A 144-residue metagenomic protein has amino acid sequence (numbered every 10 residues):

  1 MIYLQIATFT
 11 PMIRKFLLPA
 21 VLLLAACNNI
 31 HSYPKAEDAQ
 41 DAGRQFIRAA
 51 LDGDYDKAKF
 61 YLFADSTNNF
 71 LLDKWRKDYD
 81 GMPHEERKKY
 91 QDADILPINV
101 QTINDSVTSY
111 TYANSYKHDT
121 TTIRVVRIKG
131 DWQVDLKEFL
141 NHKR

Functional and structural regions predicted by a protein language model:
I13-P19: Sec-dependent signal peptide recognition, specifically the positively charged N-region followed immediately by
L24-A26: C-terminal motif of bacterial Sec signal peptides marking the signal peptidase cleavage site
N28-H31: Bacterial signal peptide processing site
K35, Q40-D41, Q45-I103: Short solvent-exposed beta->alpha transition segments
D92-R144: Exposed beta-sheet edge and beta->alpha loop/turn motif
